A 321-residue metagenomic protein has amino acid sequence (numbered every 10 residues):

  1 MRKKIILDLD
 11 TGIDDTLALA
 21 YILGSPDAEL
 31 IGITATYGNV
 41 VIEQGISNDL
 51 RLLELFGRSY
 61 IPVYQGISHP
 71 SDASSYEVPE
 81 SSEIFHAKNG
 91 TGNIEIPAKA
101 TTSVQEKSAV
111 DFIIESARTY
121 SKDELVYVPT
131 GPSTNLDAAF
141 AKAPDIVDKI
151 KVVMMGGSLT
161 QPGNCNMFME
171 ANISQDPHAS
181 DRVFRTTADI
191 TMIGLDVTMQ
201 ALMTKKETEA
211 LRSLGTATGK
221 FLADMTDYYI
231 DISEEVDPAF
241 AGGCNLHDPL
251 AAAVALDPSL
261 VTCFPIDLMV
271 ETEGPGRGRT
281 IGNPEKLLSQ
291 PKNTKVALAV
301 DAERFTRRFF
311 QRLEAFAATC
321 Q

Functional and structural regions predicted by a protein language model:
R2, Y21-E29, S174-H178, I193-Q321: Conformational coupling and interaction surfaces
R2-L9, I13-R51, E95-K206: Active-site histidine-anchored catalytic micro-motif
K3, I46-L50, E54-Y120, E124 (+3 more regions): Metal-dependent C-N hydrolase catalytic cores
D15, H86-K88, N135, H247: Histidine-centered active-site/metal-ligand motif
L17-L19, Q44-G45, S74-Y76, C165 (+2 more regions): Short, glycine/acidic-enriched capping/hinge loops at junctions between secondary-structure elements
E54-S59, R118-T119, A141-D145, R185-D189 (+3 more regions): Generic secondary-structure signature for well-ordered alpha-helical cores
V63, V183, A252: A residue-level signal for conserved active-site and pocket-lining positions in enzyme catalytic cores
E77-I84, N166-E170, T208: Short, surface-exposed amphipathic charged segments that create phosphate/polyanion-binding patches used for binding
